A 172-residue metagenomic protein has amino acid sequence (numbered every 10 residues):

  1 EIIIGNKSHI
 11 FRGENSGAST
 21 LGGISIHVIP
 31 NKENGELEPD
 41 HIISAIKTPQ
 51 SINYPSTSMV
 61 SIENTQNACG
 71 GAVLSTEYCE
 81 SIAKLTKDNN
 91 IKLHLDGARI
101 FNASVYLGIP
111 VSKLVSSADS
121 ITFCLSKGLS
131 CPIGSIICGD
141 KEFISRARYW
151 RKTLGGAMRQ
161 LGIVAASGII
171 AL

Functional and structural regions predicted by a protein language model:
E1-L172: Conserved PLP-enzyme active-site core in the AAT-like
